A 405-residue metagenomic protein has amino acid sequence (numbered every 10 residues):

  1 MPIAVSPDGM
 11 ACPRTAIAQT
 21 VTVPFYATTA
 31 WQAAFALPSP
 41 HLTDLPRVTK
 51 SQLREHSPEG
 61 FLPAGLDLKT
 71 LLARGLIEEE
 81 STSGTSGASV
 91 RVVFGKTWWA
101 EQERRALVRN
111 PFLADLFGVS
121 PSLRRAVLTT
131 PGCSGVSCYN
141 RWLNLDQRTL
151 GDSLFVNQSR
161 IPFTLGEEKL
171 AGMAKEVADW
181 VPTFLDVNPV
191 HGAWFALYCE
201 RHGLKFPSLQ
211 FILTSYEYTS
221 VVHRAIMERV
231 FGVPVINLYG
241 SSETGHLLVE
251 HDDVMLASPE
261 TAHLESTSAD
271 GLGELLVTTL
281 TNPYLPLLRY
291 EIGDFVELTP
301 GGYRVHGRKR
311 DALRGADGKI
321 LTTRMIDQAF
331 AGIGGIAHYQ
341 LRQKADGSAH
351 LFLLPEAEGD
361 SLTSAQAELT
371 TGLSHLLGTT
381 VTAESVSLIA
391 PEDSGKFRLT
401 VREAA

Functional and structural regions predicted by a protein language model:
M1-A18, L150-A405: Active-site glycine/GP-rich loop and adjacent strand/helix microenvironment that borders small-molecule binding pockets
M1-S81, G87-R124, P131, D179-D186 (+4 more regions): Nucleotide 5′-phosphate-binding alpha/beta core
V23, S134, T322-T323: Secondary-structure junction/capping motif
Y26-A27, Q32, A36, N140 (+3 more regions): Compositionally biased, intrinsically disordered low-complexity regions enriched in proline and serine
S57-L66, V136-N157: Charged, glycine/proline-rich intrinsically disordered loops and linkers
A100-Q102, C133-C138, W194-F195, S220 (+1 more regions): Short, well-ordered, mixed-charge alpha-helical segments that flank or form enzyme active sites
L113-L150, F163: Conserved AMP-binding loop of ANL adenylate-forming enzymes
